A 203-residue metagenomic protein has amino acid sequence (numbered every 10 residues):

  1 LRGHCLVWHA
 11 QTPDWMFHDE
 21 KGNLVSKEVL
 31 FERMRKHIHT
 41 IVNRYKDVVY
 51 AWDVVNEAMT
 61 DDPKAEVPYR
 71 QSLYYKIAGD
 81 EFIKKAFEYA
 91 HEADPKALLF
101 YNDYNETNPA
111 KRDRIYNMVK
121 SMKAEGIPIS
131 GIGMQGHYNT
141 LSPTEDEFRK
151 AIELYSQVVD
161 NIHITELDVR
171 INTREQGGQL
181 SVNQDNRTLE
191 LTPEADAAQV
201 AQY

Functional and structural regions predicted by a protein language model:
L1-L99, Y104-E106, E175: Substrate-binding cleft and catalytic face of glycoside hydrolase catalytic domains, especially the flexible beta-alpha
E28, T40-Y50, K120-G131, E190: Structural recognition of alpha->loop->beta junctions
W52, D168-R170, Y203: Feature marks hydrolase-like catalytic cores characterized by long aromatic- and Gly/Pro-rich stretches
L73-N102, P109-R187: Glycoside hydrolase catalytic-domain groove-lining segments
N186-E194: Short glycine/proline- and acidic residue-enriched helix-loop micro-motifs that form flexible lids or anion-recognition
P193-Y203: Short, intrinsically disordered, charge-balanced linker/junction segments flanking boundaries in proteins
